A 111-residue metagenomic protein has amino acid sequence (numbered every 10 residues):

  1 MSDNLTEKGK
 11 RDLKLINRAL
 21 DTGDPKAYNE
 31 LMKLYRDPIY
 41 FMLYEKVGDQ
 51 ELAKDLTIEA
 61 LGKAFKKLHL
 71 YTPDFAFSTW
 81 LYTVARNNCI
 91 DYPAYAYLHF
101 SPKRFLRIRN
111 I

Functional and structural regions predicted by a protein language model:
M1-D37: N-terminal module of bacterial RNA polymerase sigma factors
G9-K14, D91, H99-I111: Internal acidic/polar
L20-D21, E59-A76, Y95-Y97: Sigma70-family region 2
M32-Q50: Amphipathic, Lys/Arg- and hydrophobic-enriched alpha-helical face
Y40, Q50-K67: Conserved RNAP core-binding helix
L70-P73, T83-R104: Arg/Lys-rich amphipathic alpha helix in sigma70-family domain 2
